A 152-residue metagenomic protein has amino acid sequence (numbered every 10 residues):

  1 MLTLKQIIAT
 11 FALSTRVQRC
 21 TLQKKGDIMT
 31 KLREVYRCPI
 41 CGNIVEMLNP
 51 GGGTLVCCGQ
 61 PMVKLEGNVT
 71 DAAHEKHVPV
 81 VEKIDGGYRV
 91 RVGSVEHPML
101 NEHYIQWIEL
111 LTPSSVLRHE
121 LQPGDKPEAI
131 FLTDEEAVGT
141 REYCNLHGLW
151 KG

Functional and structural regions predicted by a protein language model:
I7-I28: Short, Lys/Arg-enriched N-terminal segments with co-localized hydrophobic residues within the first ~10-30 amino acids
V35, T54, R141: Residues immediately within or flanking Cys/His clusters that coordinate Zn2+ in small zinc-binding modules
C38-C41, C57: Short cysteine-rich clusters marking metal-coordination/redox-active sites
G51-P61: Cysteine-rich micro-motifs
R91-V92, P127-E135: Exposed aromatic-hydrophobic patches
V92-L100: Short amphipathic, basic-aromatic surface patches that mediate peripheral association with negatively charged
A137-L146: Short, aromatic- and glycine-rich surface loops/edge beta-strands on solvent-exposed regions
L146-G152: Short acidic/polar inter-strand loop motif in beta-rich domains
